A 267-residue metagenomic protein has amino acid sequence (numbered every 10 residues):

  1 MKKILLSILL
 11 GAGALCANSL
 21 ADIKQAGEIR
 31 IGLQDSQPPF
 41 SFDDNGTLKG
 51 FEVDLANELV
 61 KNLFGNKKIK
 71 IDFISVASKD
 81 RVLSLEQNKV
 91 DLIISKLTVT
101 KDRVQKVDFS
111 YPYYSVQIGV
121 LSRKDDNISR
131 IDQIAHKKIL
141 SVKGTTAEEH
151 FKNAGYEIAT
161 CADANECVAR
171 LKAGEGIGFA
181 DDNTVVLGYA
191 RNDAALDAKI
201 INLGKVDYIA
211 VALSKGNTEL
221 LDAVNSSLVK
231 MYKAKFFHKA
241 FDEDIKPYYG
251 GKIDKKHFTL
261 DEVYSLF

Functional and structural regions predicted by a protein language model:
S19-I94: Extracytoplasmic small-molecule ligand-binding "clamshell" domains of the periplasmic binding protein/Venus flytrap
K24-Q25, E149-A162, A198-I200, L228-F267: Ligand-binding clefts/hinges and TM-proximal coupling segments of bilobed small-molecule sensing domains
Q34-S36, Y114-S122, L187-V229, Y248-F267: Periplasmic-binding protein-like
D35-P38, L48-L63, V116-A162, C167 (+1 more regions): Bilobed "Venus flytrap"/periplasmic-binding protein-like clamshell domains and structurally analogous long
D54-N62, D132, K143-T145, Y208-G251: Extended ligand-binding regions for polar small-molecule ligands
N57, K70-Q133, D197-A198, L203: Acidic, polar ligand-binding/catalytic clefts
K70-L83, G144, A159-A173, K205-D207: Short helix-initiation/N-cap motifs at beta->coil->alpha
D80, S95-K106, H150, A169-K172 (+1 more regions): A ligand-binding cleft/hinge motif common to bilobed small-molecule-binding domains
